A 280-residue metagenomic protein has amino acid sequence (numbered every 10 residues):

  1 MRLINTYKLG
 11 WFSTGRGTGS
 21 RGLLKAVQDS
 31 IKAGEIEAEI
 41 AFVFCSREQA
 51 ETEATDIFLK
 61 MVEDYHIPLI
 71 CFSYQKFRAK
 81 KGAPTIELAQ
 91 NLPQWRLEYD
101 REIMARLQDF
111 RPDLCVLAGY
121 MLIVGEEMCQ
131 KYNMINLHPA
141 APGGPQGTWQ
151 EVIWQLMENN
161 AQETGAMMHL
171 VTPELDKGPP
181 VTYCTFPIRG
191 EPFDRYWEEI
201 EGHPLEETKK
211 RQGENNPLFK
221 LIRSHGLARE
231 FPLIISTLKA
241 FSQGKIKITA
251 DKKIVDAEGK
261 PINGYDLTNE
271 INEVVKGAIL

Functional and structural regions predicted by a protein language model:
M1-L280: One-carbon transfer enzymes
